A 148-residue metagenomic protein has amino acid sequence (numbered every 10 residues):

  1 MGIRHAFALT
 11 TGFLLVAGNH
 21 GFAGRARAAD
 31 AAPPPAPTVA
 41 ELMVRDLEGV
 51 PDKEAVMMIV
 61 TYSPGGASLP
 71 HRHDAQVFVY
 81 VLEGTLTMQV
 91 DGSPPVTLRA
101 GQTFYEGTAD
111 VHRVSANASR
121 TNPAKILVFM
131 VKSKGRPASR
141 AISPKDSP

Functional and structural regions predicted by a protein language model:
G2-V56, Q89, Y105, P123 (+1 more regions): A short, N-terminal "cap"/entry segment at the start of jelly-roll beta-barrel domains of the cupin/DSBH fold
D52-M57, Q76, S93, A109 (+1 more regions): Extracytoplasmic
K53, G65-Y80: A short beta-loop-beta micro-motif enriched in histidine and acidic residues
A67-L69, T87, F104, T108-N117: Histidine-centered metal-chelating micro-motifs
A75-G92, Q102: Glycine- and acidic-residue-biased ligand/ion/polar-headgroup-sensing regions
G92-A109: Short acidic-glycine-tyrosine-enriched beta hairpin
P95, A109-P137: Ligand-binding loop in jelly-roll beta-barrel domains
